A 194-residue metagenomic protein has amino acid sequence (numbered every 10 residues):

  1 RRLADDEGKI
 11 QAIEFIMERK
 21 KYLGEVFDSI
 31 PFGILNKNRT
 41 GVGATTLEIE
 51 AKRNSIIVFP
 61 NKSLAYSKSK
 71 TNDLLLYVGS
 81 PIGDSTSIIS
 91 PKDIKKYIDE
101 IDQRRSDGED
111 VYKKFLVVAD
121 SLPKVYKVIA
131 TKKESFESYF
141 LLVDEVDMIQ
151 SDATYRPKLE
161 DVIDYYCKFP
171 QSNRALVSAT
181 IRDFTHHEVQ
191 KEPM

Functional and structural regions predicted by a protein language model:
R1-I30: N-terminal pre-Walker A segment at the start of P-loop NTPase domains
D28-N36, R53-N54: Pre-Walker A (Motif I) flank of P-loop NTPase domains
T40, T46-S85: Conserved Walker A/P-loop ATP-binding site and its immediately adjacent core in helicase/helicase-like ATPase domains
I57-V58, F115-V118, L142, S172-A179: Structural recognition of the conserved hydrophobic beta-strand(s) that form the central parallel beta-sheet of P-loop
L64, M148-S151, R182: Residues immediately C-terminal
L75-K127: Inter-Walker segment of RecA-like/P-loop motor cores
D120, K132-Y165: SF2 helicase catalytic motif II
I181-M194: Interdomain hinge/linker at the junction between the two RecA-like core domains of SF2 helicases
